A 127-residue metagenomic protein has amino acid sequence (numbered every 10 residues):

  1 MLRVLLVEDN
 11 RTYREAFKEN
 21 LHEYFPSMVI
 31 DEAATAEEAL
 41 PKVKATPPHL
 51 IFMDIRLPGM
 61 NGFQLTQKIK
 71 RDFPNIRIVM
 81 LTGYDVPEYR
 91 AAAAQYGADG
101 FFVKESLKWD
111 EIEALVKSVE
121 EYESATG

Functional and structural regions predicted by a protein language model:
E8: Conserved acidic carboxylate
R11-D31: Two-component/phosphorelay signaling modules centered on CheY-like receiver
E32-L50: Acidic, metal-coordinating helix/loop segments flanking the phosphotransfer/catalytic sites of two-component signaling
T35, N61-Q64: Acidic catalytic/metal-coordinating carboxylates
P58, V86: The feature encodes the CheY-like receiver
G62, A94-G100: As written
F63-P74: Short amphipathic alpha-helix used as the core "switch/output" element in two-component signaling
